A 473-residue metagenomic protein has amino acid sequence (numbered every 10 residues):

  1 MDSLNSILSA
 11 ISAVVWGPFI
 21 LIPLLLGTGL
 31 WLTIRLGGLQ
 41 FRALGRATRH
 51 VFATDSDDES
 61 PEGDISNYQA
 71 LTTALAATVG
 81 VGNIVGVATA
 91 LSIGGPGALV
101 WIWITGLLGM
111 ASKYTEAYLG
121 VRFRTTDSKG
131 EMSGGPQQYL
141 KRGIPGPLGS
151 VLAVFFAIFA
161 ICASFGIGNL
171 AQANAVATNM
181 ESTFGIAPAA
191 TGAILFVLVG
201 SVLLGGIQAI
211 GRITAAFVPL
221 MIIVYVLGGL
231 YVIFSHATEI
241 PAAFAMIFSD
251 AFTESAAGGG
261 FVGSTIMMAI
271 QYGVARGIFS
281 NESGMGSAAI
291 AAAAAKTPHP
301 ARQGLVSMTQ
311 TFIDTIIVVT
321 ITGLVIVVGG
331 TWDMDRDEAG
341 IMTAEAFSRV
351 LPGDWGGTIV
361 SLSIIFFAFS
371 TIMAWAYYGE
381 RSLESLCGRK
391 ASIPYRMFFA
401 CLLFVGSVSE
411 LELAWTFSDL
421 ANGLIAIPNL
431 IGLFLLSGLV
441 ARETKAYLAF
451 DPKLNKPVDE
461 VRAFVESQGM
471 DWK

Functional and structural regions predicted by a protein language model:
M1-V81, L91-A98, G109, F404 (+1 more regions): N-terminal alpha-helical transmembrane segments of multi-pass membrane transport and channel/translocase proteins
S3-L4, L36-Q40, N83-V87, S164-V176 (+5 more regions): Transmembrane helix-loop junctions in multi-pass membrane proteins
L24-T28, L32-T48, F156, A173-M180 (+4 more regions): Membrane-interface loop-to-helix entry segments
T28, L32-T33, T105-G130, K141-N174 (+2 more regions): Helix-loop-helix module between adjacent transmembrane segments
G38-I65, T89-L99, W103, A111-L148 (+4 more regions): Flexible loop linkers connecting adjacent transmembrane helices in multi-pass alpha-helical membrane transporters
D57-I93, L119-Q137, K141-G143, I158-I161 (+1 more regions): Alpha-helical membrane segments and immediately flanking helix-loop junctions that form or couple to the substrate/ion
L108-E116, A193-I207, V218-T238, Q271-R276 (+2 more regions): Selective recognition of specific alpha-helical transmembrane segments in multi-pass small-molecule
E116-R124, G228-M246, E254, G258-G260 (+2 more regions): Extracellular/periplasmic helix-exit of transmembrane alpha-helices
